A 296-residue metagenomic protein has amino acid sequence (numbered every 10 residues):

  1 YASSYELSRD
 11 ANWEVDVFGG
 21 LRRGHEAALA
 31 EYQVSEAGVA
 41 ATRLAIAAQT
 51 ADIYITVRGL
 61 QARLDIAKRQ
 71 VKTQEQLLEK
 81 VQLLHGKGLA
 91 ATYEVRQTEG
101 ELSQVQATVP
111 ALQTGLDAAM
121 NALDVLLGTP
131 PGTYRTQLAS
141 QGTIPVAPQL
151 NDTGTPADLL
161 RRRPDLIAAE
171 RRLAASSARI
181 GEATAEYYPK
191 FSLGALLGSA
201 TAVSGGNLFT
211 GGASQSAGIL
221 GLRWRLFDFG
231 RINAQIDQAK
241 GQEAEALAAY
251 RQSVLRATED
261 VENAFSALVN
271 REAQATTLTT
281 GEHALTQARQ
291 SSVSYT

Functional and structural regions predicted by a protein language model:
Y1-A2, Q74-E75, P148-L150, L285-A288: Short hydrophobic/aromatic segments of transmembrane alpha-helices and their interfaces
Y1-T42, L150-S253, T258-D260, A264-A267: Small/polar-residue-enriched beta-strand and adjacent coil segments characteristic of outer-membrane beta-barrel
D16, A139-S140, A284: General structural signal for secondary-structure boundaries
L21, A30, A37-T155, A267 (+1 more regions): Periplasmic alpha-helical coiled-coil/stalk elements that build and connect Gram-negative outer-membrane
T42, I46-R69, Q76, L83 (+4 more regions): Amphipathic alpha-helical coiled-coil segments
L64, L127-T129, T136-Q137, L160-P164 (+2 more regions): A generic short-segment signal for beta-strand/edge and adjacent turn/coil regions
L89, S216, E282, Y295-T296: Generic low-polarity alpha-helical segments
